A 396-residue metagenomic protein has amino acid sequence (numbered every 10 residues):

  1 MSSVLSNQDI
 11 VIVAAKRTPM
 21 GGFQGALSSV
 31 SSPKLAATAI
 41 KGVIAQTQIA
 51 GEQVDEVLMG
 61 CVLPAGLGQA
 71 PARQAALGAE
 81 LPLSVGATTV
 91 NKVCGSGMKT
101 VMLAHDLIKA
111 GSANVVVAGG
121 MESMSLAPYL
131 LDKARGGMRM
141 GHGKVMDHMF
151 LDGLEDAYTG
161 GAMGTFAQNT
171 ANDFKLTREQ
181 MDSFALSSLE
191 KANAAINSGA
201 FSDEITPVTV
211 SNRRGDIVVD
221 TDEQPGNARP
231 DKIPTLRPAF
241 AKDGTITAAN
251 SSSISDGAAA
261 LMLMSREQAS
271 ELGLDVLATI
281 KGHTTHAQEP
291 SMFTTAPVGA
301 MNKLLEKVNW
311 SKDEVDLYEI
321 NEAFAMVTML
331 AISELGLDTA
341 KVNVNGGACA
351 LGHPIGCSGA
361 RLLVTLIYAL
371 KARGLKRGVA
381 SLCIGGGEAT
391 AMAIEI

Functional and structural regions predicted by a protein language model:
S2-L67, P71-A79, L83-G86, F166-R178 (+4 more regions): Conserved active-site "lid/cap" helical segment
V11, K16-T18, S29-T38, Q46 (+4 more regions): N-terminal extracellular/periplasmic Venus flytrap/periplasmic-binding protein-like
E52-G60, A87-N91, V116-M121, Q180-S187 (+5 more regions): Beta-strand segments within the central parallel beta-sheet cores of soluble alpha/beta enzyme folds
C61-V116, A157-M163, N227-S253, E334-R361 (+2 more regions): Conserved catalytic cysteine-centered active-site region of acyl-thioester-dependent Claisen-condensing enzymes
V90-E122, A171-A200, A260-E267, I332 (+2 more regions): Active-site-proximal alpha-helical scaffold in enzymes
V115-T170: Flexible glycine-/small-residue-enriched beta->alpha junction loops that bind anionic phosphate/pyrophosphate groups
M264-E314, I332: Glycine- and Gly-Pro-enriched alpha-helical subdomains that act as flexible, kink-prone "lid/hinge" or packing modules
